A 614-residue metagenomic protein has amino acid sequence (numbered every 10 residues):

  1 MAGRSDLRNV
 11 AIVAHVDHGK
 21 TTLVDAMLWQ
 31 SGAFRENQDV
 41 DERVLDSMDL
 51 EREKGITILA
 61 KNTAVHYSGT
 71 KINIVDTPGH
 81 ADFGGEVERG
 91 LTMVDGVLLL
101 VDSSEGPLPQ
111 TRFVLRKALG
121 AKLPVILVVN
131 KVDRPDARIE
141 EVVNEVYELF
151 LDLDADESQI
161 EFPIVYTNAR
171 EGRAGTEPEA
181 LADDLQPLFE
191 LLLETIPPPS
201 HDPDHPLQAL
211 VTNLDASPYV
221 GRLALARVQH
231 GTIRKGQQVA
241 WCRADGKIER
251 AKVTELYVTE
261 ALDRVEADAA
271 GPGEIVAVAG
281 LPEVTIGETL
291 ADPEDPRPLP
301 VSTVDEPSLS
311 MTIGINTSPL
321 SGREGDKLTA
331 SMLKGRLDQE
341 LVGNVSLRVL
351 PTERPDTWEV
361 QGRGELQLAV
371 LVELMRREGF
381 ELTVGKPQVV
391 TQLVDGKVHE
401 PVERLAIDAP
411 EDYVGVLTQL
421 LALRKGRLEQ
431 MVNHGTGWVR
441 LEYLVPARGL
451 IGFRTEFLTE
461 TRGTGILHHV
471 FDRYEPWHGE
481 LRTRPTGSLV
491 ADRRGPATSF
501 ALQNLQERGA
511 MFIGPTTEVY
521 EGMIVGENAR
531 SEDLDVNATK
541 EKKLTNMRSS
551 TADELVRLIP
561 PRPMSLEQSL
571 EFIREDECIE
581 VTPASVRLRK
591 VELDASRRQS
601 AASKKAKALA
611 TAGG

Functional and structural regions predicted by a protein language model:
M1-G614: Structural and coupling elements of P-loop NTPases
